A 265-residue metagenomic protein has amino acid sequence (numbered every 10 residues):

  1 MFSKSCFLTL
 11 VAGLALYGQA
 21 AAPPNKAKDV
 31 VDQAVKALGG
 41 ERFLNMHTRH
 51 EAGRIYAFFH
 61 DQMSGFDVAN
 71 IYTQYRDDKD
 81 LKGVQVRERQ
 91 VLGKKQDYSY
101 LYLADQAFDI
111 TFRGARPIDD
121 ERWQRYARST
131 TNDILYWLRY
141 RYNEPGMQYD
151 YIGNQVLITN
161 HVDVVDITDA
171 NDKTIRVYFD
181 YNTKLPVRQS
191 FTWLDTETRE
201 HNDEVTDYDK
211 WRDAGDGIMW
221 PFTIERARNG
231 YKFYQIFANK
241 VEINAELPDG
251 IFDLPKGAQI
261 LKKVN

Functional and structural regions predicted by a protein language model:
M1-F7: Bacterial N-terminal signal peptides that target proteins for export
V11-Q19: Hydrophobic h-region of N-terminal signal peptides that target proteins for export in Gram-negative bacteria
G18-A20, I158-D253: Gly/Pro-enriched, hydrophobic low-complexity segments that function as extracytoplasmic propeptides/linkers
A20-V30, L103-K173, Y181-T183, W193-N202 (+1 more regions): Flexible, processing/modification-adjacent segments and terminal tails in exported/periplasmic/extracellular proteins
A22, D29-A115, P145-G146, G153: N-terminal mature ectodomain segment of secretory-pathway/periplasmic proteins
G65-A69, Y98-A104, P117-A127, F179 (+2 more regions): Short amphipathic beta-strand/extended segments with alternating polar/hydrophobic composition
F66-N70, T223-I224, I251-I260: Short intrinsically disordered coil segments
R89-Q96, G114, F191-D195, R226-K232 (+1 more regions): Short, solvent-exposed aromatic-acidic interface loops
